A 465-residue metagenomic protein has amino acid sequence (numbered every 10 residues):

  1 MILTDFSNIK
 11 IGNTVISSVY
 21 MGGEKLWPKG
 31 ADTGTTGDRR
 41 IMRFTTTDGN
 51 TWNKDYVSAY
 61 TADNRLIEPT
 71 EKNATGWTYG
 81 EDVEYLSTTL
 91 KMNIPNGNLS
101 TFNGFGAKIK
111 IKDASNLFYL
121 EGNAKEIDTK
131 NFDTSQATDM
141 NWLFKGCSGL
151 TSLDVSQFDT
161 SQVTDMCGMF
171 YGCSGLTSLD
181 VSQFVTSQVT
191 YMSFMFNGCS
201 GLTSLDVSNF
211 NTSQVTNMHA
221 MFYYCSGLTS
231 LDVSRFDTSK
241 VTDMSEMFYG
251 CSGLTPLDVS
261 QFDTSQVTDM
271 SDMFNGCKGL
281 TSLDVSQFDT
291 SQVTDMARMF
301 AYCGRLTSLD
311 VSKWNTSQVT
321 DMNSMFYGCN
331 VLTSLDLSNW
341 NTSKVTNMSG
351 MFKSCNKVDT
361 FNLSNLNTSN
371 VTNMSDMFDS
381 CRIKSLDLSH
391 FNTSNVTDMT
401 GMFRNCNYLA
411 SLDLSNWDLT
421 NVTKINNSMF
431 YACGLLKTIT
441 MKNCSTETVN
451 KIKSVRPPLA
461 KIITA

Functional and structural regions predicted by a protein language model:
I2-S7, G22-A465: Negatively charged
G12-S18: Subunit-assembly interface segments of extracellular/virion macromolecular structures
